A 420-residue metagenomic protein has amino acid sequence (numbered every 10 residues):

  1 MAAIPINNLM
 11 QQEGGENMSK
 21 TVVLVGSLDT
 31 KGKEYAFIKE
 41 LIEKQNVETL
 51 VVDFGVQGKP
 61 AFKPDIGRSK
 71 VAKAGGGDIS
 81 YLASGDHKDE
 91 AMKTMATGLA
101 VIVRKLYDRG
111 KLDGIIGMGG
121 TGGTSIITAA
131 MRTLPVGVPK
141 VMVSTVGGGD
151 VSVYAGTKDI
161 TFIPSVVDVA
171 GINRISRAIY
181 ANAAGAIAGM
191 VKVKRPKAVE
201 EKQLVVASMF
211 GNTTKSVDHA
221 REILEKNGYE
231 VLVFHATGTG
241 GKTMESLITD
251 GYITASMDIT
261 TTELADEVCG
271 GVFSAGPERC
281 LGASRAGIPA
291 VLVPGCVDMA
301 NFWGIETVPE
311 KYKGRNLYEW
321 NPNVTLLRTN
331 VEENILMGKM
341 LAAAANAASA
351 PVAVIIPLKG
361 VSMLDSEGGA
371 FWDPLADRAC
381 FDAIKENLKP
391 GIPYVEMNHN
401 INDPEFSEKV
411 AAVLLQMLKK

Functional and structural regions predicted by a protein language model:
M18-K59, G114, T124-T133, G137-M142: N-terminal phosphate-binding or glycine-rich loops at protein starts, especially the Walker A/P-loop of NTPases
T21-V23, T30-A36, E40-L50, G271-K420: C-terminal non-catalytic interaction/assembly regions of soluble proteins
S27-K33, D113-I127, V206-V217, T237-T239 (+4 more regions): Gly/Ser/Thr-rich loops at beta-strand to alpha-helix junctions that form or flank small-molecule/cofactor-binding
K31-E43, L50, V56-G67, E200-G238 (+2 more regions): Glycine-rich phosphate/diphosphate-binding loop of Rossmann-like nucleotide-binding domains
K63-K111: Phosphate/nucleotide-donor binding subsite
A83-S84, D150-N212, L336, V395-E396: Cap/lid and interdomain-hinge subdomains that line or gate substrate/regulatory clefts in soluble alpha/beta enzymes
G114, I126-A155, P164, L232-A236 (+1 more regions): Short, acidic/small-residue loops that bind anionic groups at enzyme active sites
G117-V136, V217-R221, S366-D373: Short Gly/Thr/Asp-enriched flexible loops that form oxyanion-binding sites at enzyme active sites
